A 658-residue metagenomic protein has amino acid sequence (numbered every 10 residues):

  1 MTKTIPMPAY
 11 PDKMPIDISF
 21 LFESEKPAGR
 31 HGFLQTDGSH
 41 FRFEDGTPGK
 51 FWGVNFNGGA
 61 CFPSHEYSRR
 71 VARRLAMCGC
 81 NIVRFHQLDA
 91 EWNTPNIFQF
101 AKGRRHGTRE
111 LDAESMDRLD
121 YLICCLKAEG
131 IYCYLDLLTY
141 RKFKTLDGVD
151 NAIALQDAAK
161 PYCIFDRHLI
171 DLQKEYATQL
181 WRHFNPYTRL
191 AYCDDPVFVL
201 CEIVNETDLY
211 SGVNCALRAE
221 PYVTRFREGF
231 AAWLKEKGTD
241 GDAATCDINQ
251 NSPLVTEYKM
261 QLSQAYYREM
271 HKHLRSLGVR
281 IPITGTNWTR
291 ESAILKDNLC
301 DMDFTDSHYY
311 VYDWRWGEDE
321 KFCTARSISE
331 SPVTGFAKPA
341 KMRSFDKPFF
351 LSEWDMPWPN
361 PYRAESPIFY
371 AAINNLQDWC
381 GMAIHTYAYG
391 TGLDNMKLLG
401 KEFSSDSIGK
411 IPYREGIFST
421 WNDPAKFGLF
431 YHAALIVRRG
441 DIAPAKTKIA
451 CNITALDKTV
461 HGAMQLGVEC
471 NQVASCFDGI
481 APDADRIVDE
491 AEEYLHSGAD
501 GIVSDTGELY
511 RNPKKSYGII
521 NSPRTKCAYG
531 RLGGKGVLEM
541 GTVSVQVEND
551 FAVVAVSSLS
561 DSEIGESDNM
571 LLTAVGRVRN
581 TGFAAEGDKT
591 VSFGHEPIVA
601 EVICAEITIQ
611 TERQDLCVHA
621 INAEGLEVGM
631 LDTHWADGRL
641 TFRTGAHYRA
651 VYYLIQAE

Functional and structural regions predicted by a protein language model:
M1-R30: N-terminal pre-domain segments of enzymes
P27-M302: Active-site mouth of glycoside hydrolases
L88-A90, I131-Y132, L138-K142, I203-E206 (+6 more regions): An acidic- and aromatic-residue-enriched active-site/binding cleft used to recognize and process polar
Y266-P282, E291-Y312, C323-G501: Catalytic-core region of carbohydrate-active enzymes that cleave or remodel glycosidic bonds
F427-G428, A434-A620, A646: Long, low-hydrophobicity ectodomains and other hydrophilic envelope-associated domains
A555-V556, D637-E658: C-terminal beta-strand-rich structural cap/linker in extracellular carbohydrate-active enzymes
V599, D632-W635: Short beta-strand segments within Ig-like beta-sandwich modules, predominantly Fibronectin type-III
G625-D632: Surface-exposed loop/edge segments in extracytoplasmic proteins
